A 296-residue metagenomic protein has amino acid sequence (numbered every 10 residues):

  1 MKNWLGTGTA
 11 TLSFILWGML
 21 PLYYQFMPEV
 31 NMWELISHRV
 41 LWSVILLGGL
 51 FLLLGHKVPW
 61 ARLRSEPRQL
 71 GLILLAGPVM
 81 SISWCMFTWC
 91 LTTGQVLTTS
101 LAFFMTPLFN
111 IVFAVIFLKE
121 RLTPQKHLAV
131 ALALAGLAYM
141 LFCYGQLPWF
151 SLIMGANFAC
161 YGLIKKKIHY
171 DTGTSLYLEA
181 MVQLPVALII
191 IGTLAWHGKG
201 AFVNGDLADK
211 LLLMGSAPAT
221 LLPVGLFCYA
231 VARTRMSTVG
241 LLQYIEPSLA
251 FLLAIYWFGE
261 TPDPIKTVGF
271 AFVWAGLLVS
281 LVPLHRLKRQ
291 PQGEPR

Functional and structural regions predicted by a protein language model:
M1-E34, A135-K167, Q292-R296: Glycine-/small-residue-enriched transmembrane alpha-helix faces in small-molecule transporters and effluxers
M1-L12, I45-I73, P124, L176 (+3 more regions): Membrane-interface interhelical linkers
M27, L35, C90-L91, I116-L118 (+5 more regions): Hydrophobic/aromatic residues within transmembrane alpha-helices of multi-pass small-molecule transporters
V40, Y244, S248-R296: C-terminal-most transmembrane helix of multi-pass membrane proteins
L47, Q125-L141, M154, I265-L284: Hydrophobic transmembrane alpha-helices of multi-pass small-molecule transport proteins
W60-L97, Y139, P218-T234: Specific transmembrane alpha-helical segments of multi-pass solute transporters/efflux pumps, especially DMT/EamA
W89, T106-Q125, S248-T267: C-terminal transmembrane-helix exit sites in multi-pass transporters
L101-M105, T172-V182, L221-Y256: Helix-helix packing/entry segments at the starts of transmembrane helices
